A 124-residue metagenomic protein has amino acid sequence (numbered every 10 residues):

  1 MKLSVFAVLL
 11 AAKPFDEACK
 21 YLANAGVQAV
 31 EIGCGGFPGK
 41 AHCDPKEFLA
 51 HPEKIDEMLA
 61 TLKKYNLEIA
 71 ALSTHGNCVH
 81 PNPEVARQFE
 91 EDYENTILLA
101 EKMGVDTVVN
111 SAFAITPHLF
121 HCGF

Functional and structural regions predicted by a protein language model:
M1-V5: Extreme N-terminal starter segment of soluble prokaryotic enzymes
F6-L10, G33-F37, T74-N77, F113-I115: Active-site beta-loop-alpha junctions enriched in small/polar residues
A11, E47, H51, V85-F89: Residue-level preference for long, well-ordered alpha-helices that form the structural scaffold of enzyme catalytic
D16-E17, Y21, D56-E57, T61-Y65 (+1 more regions): Active-site acidic/histidine proton-transfer and metal-coordination neighborhood in alpha/beta enzyme cores
A25-A29, G104: Glycine-enriched alpha-helix->loop->beta-strand junction motifs that scaffold or abut catalytic
E31, A71-S73, V109: Conserved beta-strand positions in the central sheet of alpha/beta enzyme cores
G33, H42-T61: Glycine-rich, positively charged N-terminal anion/phosphate-binding segment
P38-A41, C122-F124: Short glycine/proline- and charge-enriched loop/turn segments that cap or connect secondary-structure elements
